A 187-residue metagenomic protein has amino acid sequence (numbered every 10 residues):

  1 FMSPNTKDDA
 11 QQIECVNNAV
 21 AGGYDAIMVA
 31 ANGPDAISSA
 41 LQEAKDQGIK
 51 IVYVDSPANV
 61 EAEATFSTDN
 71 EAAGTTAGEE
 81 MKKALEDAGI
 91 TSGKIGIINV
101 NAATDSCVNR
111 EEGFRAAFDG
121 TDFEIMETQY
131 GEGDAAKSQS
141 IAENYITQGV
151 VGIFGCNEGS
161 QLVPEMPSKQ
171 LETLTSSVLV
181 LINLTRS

Functional and structural regions predicted by a protein language model:
F1-S187: A residue-level marker of the well-folded mature domains of exported/periplasmic proteins
